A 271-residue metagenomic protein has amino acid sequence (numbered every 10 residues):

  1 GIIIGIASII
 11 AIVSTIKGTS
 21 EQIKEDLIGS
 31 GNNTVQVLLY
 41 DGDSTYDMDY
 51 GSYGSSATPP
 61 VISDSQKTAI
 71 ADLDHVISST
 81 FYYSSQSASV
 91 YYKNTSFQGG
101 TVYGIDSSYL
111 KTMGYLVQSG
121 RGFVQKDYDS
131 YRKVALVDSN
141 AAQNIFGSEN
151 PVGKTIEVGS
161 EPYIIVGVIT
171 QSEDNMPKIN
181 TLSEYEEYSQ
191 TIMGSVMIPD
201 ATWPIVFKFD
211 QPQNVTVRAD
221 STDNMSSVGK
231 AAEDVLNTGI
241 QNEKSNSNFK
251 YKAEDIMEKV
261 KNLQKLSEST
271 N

Functional and structural regions predicted by a protein language model:
G1-T19, V260-N271: Hydrophobic alpha-helical transmembrane segments of multi-pass inner-membrane transport and secretion
I6-S44: Alpha-helical transmembrane segments
T15, T58-S65, S195, N224: Soluble or luminal CAZymes and related metallo-dependent hydrolases
L27, T68-A71, L236: Hydrophobic C-terminal alpha-helix "anchor/cap" residues
L38-D72, I77-Y109, R121-V134, E173-Y188 (+1 more regions): Short acidic/polar micro-motifs at solvent-exposed secondary-structure junctions
L38-Y46, Q213, V217-M225, K230-T270: A cross-kingdom feature of multi-pass membrane systems that activates on extracytoplasmic/periplasmic
S108-G122, K133-E243: Mid-to-C-terminal secondary-structure elements that act as membrane-proximal/extracytoplasmic interface segments
